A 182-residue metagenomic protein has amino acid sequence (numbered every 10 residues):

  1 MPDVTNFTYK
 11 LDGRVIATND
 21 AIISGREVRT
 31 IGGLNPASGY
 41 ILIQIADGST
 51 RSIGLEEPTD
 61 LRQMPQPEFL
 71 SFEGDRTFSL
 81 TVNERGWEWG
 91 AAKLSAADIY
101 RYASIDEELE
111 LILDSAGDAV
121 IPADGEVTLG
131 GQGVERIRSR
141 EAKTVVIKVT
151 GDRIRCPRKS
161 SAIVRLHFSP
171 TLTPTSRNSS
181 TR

Functional and structural regions predicted by a protein language model:
M1-R182: Ubiquitin-like/PB1-type beta-grasp interaction modules and other compact soluble beta-rich domains
